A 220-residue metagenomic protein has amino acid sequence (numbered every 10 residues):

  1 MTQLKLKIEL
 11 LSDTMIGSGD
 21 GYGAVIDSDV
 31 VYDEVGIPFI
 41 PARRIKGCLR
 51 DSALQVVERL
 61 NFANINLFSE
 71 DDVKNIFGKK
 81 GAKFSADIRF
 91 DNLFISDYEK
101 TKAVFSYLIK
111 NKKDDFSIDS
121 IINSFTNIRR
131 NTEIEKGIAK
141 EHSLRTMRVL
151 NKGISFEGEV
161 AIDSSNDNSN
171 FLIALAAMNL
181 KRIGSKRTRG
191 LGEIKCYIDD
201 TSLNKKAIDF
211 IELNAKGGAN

Functional and structural regions predicted by a protein language model:
M1-T126, A139-N220: RNA-binding basic/glycine-rich loop and surface signature characteristic of RAMP-family CRISPR effectors
N127-G137: Short amphipathic alpha-helix segments
